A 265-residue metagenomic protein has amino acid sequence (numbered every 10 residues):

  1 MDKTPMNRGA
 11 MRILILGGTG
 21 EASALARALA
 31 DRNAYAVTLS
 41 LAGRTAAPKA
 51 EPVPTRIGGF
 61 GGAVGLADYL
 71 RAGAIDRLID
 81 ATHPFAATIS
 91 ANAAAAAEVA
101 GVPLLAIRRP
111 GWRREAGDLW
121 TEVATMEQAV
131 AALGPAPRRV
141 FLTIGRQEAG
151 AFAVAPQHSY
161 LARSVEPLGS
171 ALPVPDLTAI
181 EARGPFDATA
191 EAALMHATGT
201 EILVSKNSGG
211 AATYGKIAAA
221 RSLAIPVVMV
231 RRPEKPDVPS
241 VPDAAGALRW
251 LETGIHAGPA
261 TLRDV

Functional and structural regions predicted by a protein language model:
D2-D80, A87-A91, A97-I107, W112-L119 (+4 more regions): SAM-dependent methyltransferases
